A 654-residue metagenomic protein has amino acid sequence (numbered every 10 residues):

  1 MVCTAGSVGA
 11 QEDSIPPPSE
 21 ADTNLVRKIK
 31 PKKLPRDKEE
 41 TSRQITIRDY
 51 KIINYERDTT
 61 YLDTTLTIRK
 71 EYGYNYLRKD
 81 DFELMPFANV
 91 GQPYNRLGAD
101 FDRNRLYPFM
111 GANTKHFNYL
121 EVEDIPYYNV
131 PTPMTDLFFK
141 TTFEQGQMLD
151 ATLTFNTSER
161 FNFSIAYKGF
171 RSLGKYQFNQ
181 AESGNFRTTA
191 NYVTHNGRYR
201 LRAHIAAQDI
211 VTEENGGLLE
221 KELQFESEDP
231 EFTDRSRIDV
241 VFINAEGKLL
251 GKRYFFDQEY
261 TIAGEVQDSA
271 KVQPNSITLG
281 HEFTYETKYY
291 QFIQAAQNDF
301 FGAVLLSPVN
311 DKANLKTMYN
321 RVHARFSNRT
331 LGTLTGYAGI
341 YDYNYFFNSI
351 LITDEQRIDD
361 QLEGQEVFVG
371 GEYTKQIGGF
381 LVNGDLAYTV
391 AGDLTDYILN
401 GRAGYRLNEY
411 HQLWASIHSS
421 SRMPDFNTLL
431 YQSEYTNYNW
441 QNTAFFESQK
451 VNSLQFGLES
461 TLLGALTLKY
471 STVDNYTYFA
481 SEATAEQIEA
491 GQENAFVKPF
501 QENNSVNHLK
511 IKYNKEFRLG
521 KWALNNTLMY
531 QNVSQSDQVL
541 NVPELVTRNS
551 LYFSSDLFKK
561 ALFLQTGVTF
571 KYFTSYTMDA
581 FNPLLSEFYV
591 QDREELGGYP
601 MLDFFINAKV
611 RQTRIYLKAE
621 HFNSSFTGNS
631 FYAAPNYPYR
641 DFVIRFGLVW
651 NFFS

Functional and structural regions predicted by a protein language model:
M1-V2, F186: Accessible peptide chain termini
V2-G9: C-terminal segment of classical bacterial N-terminal signal peptides
Q11-L249, T261, E265-V272, G404-H411 (+2 more regions): Membrane-proximal, glycine/serine-rich, low-complexity loop/turn segments characteristic of large bacterial
V130-T132, K248-A295, S307-S654: Exposed, low-structure sequence patches enriched in small/polar residues
F301-A303: N-terminal low-complexity tails
